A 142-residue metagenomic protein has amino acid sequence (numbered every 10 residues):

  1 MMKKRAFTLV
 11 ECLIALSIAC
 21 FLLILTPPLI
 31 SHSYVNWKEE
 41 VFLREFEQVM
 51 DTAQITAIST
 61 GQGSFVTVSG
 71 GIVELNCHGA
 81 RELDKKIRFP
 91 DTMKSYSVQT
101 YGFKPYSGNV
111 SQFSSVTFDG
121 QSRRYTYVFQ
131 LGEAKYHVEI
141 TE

Functional and structural regions predicted by a protein language model:
M1-I30: N-terminal single-pass transmembrane signal-anchor helix
L29-H32, K38-E40, I55, S59 (+1 more regions): N-terminal helix-rich module
L43-R44: Conserved short alpha-helix within the protein kinase catalytic core
E47-T52: Phosphate-interacting basic helix/loop segments used at nucleotide- and nucleic-acid interfaces
